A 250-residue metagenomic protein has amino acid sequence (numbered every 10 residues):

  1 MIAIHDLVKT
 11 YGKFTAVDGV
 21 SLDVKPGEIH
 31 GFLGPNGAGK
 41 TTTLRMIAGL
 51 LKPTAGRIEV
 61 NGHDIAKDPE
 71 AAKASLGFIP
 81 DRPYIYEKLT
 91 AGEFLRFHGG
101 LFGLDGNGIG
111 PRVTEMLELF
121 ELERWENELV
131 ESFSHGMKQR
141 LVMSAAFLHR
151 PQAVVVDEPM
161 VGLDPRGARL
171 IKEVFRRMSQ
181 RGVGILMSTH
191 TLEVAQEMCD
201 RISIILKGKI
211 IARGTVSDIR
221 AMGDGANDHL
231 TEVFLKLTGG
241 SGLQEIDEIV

Functional and structural regions predicted by a protein language model:
G56-K67, A71-A72: Conserved ABC transporter NBD signature motif
R96, G100, N107-W125: Conserved ABC ATPase "signature" region
L129-G136: Conserved ABC ATPase signature
V154-E158: Catalytic Walker B motif of ABC-type/P-loop ATPase nucleotide-binding domains
A195-E197: A short, surface-exposed alpha-helical micro-motif characterized by mixed small hydrophobic and charged/polar residues
R213-G214: ABC ATPase "signature
